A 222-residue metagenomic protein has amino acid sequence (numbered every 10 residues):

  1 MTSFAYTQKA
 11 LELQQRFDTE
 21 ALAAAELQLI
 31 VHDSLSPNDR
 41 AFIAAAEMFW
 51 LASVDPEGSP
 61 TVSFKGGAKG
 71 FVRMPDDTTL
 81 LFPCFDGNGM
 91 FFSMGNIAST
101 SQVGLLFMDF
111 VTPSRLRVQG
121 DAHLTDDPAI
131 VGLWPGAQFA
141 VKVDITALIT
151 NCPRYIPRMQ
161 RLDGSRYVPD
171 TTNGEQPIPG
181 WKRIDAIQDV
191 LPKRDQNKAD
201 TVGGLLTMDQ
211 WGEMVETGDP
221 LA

Functional and structural regions predicted by a protein language model:
M1-A222: Binding-site signature for planar aromatic cofactors or substrates
